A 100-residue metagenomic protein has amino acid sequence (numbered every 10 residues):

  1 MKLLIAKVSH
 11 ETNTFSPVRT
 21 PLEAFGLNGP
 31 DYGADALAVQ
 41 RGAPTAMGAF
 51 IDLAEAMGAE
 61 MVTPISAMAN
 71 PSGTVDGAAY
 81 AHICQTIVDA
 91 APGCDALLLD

Functional and structural regions predicted by a protein language model:
M1-A56: N-terminal amphipathic/basic leader segments beginning at the initiator methionine
L4, S9-E11, P71-D100: Active-site histidine-anchored catalytic micro-motif
L27, A59-E60, A91: Aromatic-enriched hydrophobic runs in primary sequence
N28-P30, A67, L99: A short alpha-helix capping/helix-coil boundary motif
M57-G58, D95: Glycine-centered loop/turn motif at secondary-structure junctions
G58-S66: Short beta-strand elements in bilobed, periplasmic/extracellular small-molecule ligand-binding domains
